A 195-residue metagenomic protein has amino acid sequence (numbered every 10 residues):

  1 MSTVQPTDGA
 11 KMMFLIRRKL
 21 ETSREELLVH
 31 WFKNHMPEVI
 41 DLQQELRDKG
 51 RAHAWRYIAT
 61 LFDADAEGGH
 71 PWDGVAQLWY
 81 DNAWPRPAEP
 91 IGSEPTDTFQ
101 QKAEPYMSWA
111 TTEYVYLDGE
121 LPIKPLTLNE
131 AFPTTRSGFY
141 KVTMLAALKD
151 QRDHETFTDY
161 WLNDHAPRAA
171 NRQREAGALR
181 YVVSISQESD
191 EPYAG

Functional and structural regions predicted by a protein language model:
M1-G195: Macromolecular interaction modules
